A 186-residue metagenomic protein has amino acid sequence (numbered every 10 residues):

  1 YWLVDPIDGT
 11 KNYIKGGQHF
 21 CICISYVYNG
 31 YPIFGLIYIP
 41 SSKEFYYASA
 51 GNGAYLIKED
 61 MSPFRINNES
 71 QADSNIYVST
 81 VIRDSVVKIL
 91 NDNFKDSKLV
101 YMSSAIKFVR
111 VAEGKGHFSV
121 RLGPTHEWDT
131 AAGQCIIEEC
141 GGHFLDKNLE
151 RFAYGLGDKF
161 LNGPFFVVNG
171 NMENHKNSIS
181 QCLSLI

Functional and structural regions predicted by a protein language model:
Y1-Y55: DPxDG-like acidic metal-binding loop motif
K15, L36, S49, K58 (+3 more regions): Short linear motifs in exposed loops
I24, F64-R65: Active-site glycine-rich loop that binds ribose-phosphate moieties when present
N29-Y31, S42-K43, M61, R83 (+1 more regions): Generic "edge-of-domain/loop-turn" microfeature
Y38-S42, D60, S184-I186: Short, solvent-exposed aromatic-acidic interface loops
E44, A54, P63, S85 (+1 more regions): Flexible, glycine-rich phosphate/dinucleotide-binding loops and adjacent beta-alpha linkers at cofactor/substrate
G53-L56, D60-P63, M172-N177: Short helix-loop capping/hinge motifs at secondary-structure junctions, enriched in acidic/polar residues
N68-I186: An extended, acidic
